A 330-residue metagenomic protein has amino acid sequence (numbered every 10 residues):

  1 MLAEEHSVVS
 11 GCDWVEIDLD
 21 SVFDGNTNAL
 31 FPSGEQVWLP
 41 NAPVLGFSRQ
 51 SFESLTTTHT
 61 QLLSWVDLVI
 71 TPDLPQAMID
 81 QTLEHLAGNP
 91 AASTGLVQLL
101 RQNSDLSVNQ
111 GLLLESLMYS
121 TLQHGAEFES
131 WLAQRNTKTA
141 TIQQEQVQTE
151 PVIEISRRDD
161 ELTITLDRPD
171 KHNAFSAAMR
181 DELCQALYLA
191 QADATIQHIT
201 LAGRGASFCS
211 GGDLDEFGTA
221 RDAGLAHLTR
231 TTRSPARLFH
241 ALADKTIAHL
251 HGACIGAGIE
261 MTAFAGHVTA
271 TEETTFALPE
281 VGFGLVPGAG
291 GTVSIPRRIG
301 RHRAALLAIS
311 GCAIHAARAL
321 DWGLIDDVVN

Functional and structural regions predicted by a protein language model:
M1-V37, W131-R204: Conserved CoA-thioester-binding segment of acyl-CoA-metabolizing enzymes
L2-D13, D18-L74, P235-F283, A313-A316: Glycine-rich beta-to-alpha active-site loop
D24-L30, T57-Q61, G203-R237: Glycine- (often His-adjacent) and acidic-residue-rich active-site loop that binds/positions the CoA thioester
E53, Q98, A206-C209, I255: Short, active-site-adjacent cap segments at secondary-structure transitions
V66-Q110, T121, A126, T269-T274 (+2 more regions): C-terminal long alpha-helix characteristic of the crotonase
T82, E115-Q143: Short, structured interface segments
L96, I164, L201, M261-T262 (+1 more regions): Hydrophobic/aromatic residues within transmembrane alpha-helices of multi-pass small-molecule transporters
I295, R303-I309: Short helix- or helix-capping micro-motifs that position conserved polar/aromatic residues at function-defining sites
